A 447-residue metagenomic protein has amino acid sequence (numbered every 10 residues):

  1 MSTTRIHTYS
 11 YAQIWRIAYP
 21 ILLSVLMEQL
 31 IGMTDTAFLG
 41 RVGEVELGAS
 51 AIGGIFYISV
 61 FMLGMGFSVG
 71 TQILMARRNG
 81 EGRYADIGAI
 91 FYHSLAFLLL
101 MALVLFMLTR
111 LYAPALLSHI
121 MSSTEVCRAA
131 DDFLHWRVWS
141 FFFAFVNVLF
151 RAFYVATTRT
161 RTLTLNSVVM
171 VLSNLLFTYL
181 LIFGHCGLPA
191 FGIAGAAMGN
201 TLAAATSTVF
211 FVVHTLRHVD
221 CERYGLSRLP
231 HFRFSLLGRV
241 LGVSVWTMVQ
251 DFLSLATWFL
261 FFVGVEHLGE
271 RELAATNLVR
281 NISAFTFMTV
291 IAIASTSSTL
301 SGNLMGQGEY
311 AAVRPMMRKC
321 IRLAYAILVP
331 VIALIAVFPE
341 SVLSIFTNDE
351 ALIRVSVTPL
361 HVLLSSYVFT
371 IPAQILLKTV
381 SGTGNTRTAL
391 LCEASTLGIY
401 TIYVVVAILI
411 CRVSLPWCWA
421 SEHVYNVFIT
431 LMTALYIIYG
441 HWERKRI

Functional and structural regions predicted by a protein language model:
M1-A18, M75-F142, S173, L188-V245 (+2 more regions): Short alpha-helical transmembrane segments in multi-pass integral membrane proteins
A12, M27-E28, G64-M65, L105 (+8 more regions): Alpha-helical transmembrane segments of multi-pass membrane transport proteins
R16-G32, W136, M170, A203-S207 (+4 more regions): Transmembrane helical elements of multi-pass membrane transporters/channels
I21, V25, A37, G54 (+16 more regions): Transmembrane alpha-helix boundary and packing residues in multipass membrane permease domains and related
L26, L30-G48, L117-T124, L180-F191 (+4 more regions): Helix-terminus/linker motif at the lipid-water interface of multi-pass membrane proteins
T34, G70, M107, L111-A115 (+14 more regions): Transmembrane alpha-helix boundary/anchor motif
L47-M107, A144-T158, T162-L163, T276-P339 (+1 more regions): Small-residue-rich hydrophobic transmembrane alpha-helices
S68, Q72, R137-A156, L163-N174 (+5 more regions): Short runs within selected transmembrane alpha-helices of multi-pass transporters and secretion channels
